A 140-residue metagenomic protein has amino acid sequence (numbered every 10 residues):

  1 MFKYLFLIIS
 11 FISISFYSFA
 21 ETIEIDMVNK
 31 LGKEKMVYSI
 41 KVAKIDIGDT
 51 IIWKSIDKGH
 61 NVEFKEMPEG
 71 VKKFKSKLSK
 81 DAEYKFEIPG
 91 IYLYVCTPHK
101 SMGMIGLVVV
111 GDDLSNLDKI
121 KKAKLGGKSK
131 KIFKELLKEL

Functional and structural regions predicted by a protein language model:
M1-L5: Positively charged n-region of N-terminal signal peptides that target proteins for export
F6-F11: Hydrophobic helical h-region of N-terminal Sec-dependent signal peptides in bacterial secretory/periplasmic proteins
S13-S18: N-terminal signal peptide c-region/cleavage motif recognized by signal peptidases
F19-L140: Extracytoplasmic copper-binding redox domains, predominantly the cupredoxin/blue-copper superfamily
